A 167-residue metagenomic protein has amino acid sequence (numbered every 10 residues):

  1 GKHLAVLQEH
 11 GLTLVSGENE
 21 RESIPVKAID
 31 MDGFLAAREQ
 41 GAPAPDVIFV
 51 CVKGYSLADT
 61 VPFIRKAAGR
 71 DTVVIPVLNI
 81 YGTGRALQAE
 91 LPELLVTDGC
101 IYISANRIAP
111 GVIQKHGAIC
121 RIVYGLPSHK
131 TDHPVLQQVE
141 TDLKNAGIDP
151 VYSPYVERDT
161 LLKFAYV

Functional and structural regions predicted by a protein language model:
G1-E20: NAD(P)+-binding Rossmann beta1-loop-alpha1 motif at the extreme N-terminus of oxidoreductases
H3, I80, E157: A generic "binding-loop/recognition-motif" signal
H3-Q8, T83-R85, D132: Short, charged/polar "capping" segments at the starts of alpha-helices and the immediately preceding loops
H10, R70-D71, A146: Structured helix-beta-strand junction loops
E18-S23, D142-K144: Short, conserved catalytic or adaptor-binding loops enriched in Gly and charged residues
R21-V112: Rossmann-like NAD(P)(H) cofactor-binding subdomain of soluble oxidoreductases
K66-A67, E90-L95, I108-K163: Internal alpha-helical scaffold of NAD(P)-dependent oxidoreductase catalytic cores
